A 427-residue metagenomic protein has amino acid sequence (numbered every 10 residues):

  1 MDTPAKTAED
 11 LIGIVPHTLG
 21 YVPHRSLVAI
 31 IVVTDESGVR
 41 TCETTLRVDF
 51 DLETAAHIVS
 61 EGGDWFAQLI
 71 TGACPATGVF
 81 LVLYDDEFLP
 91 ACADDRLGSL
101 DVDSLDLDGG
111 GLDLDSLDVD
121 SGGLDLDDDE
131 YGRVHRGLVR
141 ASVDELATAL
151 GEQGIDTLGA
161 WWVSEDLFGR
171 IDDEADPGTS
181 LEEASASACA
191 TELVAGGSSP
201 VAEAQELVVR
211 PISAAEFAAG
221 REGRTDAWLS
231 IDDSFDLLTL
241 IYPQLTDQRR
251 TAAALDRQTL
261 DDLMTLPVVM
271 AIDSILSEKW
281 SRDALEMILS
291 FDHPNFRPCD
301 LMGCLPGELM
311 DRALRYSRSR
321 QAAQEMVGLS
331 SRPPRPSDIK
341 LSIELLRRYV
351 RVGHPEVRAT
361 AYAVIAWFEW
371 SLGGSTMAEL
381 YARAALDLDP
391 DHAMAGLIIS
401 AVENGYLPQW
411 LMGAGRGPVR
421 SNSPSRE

Functional and structural regions predicted by a protein language model:
D2-H17, P23-R25, E43-E427: Charged, compositionally biased boundary regions
L27-V32: Short beta-strand scaffold segments in enzyme catalytic cores
D35-S37: Short loop/turn segments immediately following beta-strands, especially the blade-tip and inter-blade linker loops
